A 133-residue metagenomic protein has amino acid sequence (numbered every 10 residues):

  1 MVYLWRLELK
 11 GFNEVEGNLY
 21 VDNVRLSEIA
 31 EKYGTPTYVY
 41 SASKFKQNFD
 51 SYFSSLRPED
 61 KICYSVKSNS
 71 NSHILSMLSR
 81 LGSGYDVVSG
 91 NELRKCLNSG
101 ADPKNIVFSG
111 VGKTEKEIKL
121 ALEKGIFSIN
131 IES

Functional and structural regions predicted by a protein language model:
M1-S128: A charged N-terminal "starter" segment
